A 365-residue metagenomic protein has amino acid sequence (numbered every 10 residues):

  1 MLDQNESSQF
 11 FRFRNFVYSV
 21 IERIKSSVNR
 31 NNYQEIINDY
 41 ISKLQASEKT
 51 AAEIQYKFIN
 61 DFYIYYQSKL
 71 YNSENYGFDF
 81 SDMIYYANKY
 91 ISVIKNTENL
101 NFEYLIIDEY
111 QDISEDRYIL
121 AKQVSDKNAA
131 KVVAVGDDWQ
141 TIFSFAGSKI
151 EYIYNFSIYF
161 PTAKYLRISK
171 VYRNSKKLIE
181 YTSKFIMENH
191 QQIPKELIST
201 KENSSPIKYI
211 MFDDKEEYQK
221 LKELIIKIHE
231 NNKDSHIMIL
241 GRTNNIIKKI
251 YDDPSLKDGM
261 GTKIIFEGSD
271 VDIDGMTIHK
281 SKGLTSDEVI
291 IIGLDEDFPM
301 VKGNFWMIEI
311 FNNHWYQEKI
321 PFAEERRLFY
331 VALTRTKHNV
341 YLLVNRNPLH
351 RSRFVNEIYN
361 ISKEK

Functional and structural regions predicted by a protein language model:
M1-G77: A basic/glycine-biased coupling hinge at the interface between accessory DNA-binding modules
E48-Y152, K170, G283: Conserved helicase NTPase motor core
E115-S205, G303, V355: Conserved RecA-like helicase ATPase core segment that couples NTP binding/hydrolysis to strand translocation
D138-I142, S148-I150, V171-S175, N244-I246 (+4 more regions): Conserved nucleotide-binding/hydrolysis micro-motifs of P-loop NTPases
N155-F156, K249-M260, H350-S362: Short, aromatic/basic amphipathic alpha-helical patches
T162-K164, K170-G268, P321: Helicase P-loop NTPase motor core
K233-D234, S281-P348, N356-E357, I361-E364: Conserved helicase C-terminal RecA-like lobe
F266-D272, S281: Conserved motor-coupling elements within RecA-like helicase/translocase cores
